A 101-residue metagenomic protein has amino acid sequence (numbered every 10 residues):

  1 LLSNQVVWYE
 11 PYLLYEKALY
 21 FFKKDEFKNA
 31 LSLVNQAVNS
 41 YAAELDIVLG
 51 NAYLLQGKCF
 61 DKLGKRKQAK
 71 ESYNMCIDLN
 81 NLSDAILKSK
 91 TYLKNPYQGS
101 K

Functional and structural regions predicted by a protein language model:
L1-S3, S32-Y41, M75-L79: Amphipathic alpha-helical segments of tetratricopeptide repeats
W8-Y9, I47, D84: Residue signature of alpha-solenoid helical repeat architecture, marking inter-repeat boundaries and helix-start
E16, V48, L54-L55, Y92: "A position-specific structural signal for the A-helix of alpha-solenoid helical repeats
